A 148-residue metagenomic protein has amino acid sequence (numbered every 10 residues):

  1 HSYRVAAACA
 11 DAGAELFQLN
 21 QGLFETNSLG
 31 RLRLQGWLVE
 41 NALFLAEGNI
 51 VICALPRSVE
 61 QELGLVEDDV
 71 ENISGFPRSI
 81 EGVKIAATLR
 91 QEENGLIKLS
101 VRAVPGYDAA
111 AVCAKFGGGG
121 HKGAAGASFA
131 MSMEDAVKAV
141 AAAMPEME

Functional and structural regions predicted by a protein language model:
H1-I85, Q91-G95, F129-M147: A structured phosphate/pyrophosphate-recognition subdomain
K98-V101: Primary mode marks residue(s) on the alpha4-beta5-alpha5 output face of response regulator receiver
V104-G106, M133: Helix N-cap motif at beta-to-alpha junctions
D108-V112: Short, glycine/polar-rich helix-capping loops at beta-to-alpha or helix-loop-helix junctions that flank or form
G117: Aromatic-lined ligand-binding clefts that engage carbohydrates, nucleic acids, or primary amines
H121-F129: Short acidic/histidine-rich active-site segments
